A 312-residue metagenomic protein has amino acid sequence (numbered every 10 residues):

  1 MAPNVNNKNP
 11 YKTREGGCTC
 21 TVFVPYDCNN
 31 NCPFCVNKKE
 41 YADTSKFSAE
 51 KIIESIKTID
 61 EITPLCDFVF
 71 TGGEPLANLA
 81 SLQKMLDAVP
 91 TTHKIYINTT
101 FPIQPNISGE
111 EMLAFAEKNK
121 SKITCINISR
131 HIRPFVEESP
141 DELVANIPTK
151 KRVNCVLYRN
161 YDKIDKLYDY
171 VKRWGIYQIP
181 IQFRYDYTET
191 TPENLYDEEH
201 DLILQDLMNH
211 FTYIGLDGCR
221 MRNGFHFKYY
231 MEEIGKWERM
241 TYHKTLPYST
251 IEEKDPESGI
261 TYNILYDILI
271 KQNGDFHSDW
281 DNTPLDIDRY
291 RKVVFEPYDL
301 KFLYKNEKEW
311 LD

Functional and structural regions predicted by a protein language model:
M1-K51, D279-W280: Canonical Radical SAM [4Fe-4S] cluster-binding loop centered on the CxxxCxxC motif and its immediate flanking residues
M1-N7, K38, K254-D312: Flexible mid-to-C-terminal extensions adjoining Fe-S/redox cofactors in radical SAM and related proteins
N37-E50, T63-N78, T91-S108, K120-D141 (+2 more regions): Core AdoMet radical
A42-D43, I95, Y248-T250, L285-R289: A short local loop/turn or secondary-structure capping micro-motif enriched for an aromatic residue
D43-F47, P105-E111, T190-L202: Short, flexible/disordered intra-domain loops and linkers
I59-I62, P90, L113-S121, D141-P148 (+1 more regions): Acidic (Asp/Glu)-rich catalytic clusters
A80-D87, P105-K118, E137-E142, I164-Y170: Distinct, well-ordered alpha-helical segments
R130-N263, I268, Q272-N273, H277 (+2 more regions): Radical SAM enzyme [4Fe-4S]-AdoMet core and its adjacent flexible, acidic and glycine-rich loops/tails across
